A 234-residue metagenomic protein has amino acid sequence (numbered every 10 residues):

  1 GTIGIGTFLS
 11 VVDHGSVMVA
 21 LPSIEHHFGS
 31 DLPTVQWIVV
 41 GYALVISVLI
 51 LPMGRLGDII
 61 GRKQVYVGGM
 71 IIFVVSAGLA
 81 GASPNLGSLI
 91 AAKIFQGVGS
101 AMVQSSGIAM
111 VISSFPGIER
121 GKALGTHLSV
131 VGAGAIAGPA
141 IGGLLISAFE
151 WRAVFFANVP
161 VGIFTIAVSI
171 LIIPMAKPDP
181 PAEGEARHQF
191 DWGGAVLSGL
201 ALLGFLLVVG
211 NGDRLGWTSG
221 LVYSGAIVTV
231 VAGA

Functional and structural regions predicted by a protein language model:
G1-M175: Transmembrane-helix bundle of Major Facilitator Superfamily
A148-A234: Hydrophobic transmembrane-helix bundles of small-molecule transporters
